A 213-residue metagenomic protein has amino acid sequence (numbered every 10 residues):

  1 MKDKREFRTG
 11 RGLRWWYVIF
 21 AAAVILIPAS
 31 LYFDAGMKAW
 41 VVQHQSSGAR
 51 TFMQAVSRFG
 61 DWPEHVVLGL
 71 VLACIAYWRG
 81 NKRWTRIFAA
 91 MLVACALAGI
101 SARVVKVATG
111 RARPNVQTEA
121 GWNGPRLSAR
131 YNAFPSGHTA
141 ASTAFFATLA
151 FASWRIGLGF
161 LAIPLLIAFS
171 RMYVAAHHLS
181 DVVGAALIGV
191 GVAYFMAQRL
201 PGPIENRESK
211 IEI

Functional and structural regions predicted by a protein language model:
K2-L70, K106-S128: N-terminal transmembrane-helix/juxtamembrane module of multi-pass inner/ER membrane proteins
D3-Y17, T118-I213: Membrane-embedded catalytic cores of phosphoryl/pyrophosphoryl-handling enzymes
W16-Y17, L72-R103: Interfacial segments of alpha-helical transmembrane regions
V24-S30, A96-S101, P164-A176: Aromatic-anchored segments of alpha-helical transmembrane domains
L26, A90-A94, A98, A102 (+3 more regions): Alpha-helical transmembrane segments in multi-pass membrane proteins
D34, A49, L72, L97 (+4 more regions): Alpha-helical membrane-inserting segments
G48-A49, N81-R86, S153-G159: Membrane-helix interface segments
L68-R79, S142-A150: Hydrophobic, aromatic-rich transmembrane alpha-helices and their immediate juxtamembrane boundary segments
